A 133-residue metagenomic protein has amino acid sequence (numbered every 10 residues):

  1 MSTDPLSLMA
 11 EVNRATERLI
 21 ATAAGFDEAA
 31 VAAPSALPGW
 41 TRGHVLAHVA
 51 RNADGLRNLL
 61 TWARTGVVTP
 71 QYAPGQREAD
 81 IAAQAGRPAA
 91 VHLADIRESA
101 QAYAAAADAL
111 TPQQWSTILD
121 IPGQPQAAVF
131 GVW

Functional and structural regions predicted by a protein language model:
M1-A47: An N-terminal domain-cap segment
M1-S7, G55-A106, Q114: Short, helix-capping/interhelical loops that line the mouth of catalytic, cofactor-, or ligand-binding pockets
T16, V49, A53, A100: Short amphipathic alpha-helical/adjacent loop interface patches that line ligand and macromolecule-binding sites
I20, I81, I96, I118-I121: Weak global preference for isoleucine
A24-S35, Q101-W133: Acidic interhelical loop/turn segments
A32-Y72, D120-W133: Short, contiguous alpha-helical
